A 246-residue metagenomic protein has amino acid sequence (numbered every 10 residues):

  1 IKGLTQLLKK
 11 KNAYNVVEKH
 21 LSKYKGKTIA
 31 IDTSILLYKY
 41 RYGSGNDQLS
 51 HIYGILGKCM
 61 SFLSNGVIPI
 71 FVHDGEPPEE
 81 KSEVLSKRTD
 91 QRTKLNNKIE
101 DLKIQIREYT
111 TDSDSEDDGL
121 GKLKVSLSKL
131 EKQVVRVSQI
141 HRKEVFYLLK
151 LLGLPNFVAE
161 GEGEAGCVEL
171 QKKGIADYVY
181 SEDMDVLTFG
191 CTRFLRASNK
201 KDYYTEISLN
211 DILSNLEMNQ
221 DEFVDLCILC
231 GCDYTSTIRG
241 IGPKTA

Functional and structural regions predicted by a protein language model:
I1-I104: Non-catalytic, usually N-terminal nucleic-acid engagement modules in DNA/RNA processing proteins
S86-A246: Extended two-metal-dependent nuclease catalytic cores across DNA- and RNA-processing enzymes
